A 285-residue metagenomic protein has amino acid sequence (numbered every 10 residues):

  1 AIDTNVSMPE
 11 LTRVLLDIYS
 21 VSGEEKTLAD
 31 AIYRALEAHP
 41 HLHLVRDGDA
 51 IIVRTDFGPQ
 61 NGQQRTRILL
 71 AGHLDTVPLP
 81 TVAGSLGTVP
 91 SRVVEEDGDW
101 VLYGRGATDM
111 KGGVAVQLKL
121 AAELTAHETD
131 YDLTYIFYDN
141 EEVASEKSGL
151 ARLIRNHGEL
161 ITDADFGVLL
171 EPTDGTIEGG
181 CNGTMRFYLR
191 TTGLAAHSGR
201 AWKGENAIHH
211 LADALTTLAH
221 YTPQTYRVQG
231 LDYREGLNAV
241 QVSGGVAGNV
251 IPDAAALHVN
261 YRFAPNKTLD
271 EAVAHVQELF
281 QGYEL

Functional and structural regions predicted by a protein language model:
A1-D3, S20, P172, G179 (+1 more regions): Metal-dependent amide/peptide-bond hydrolase catalytic core, centered on the "pita-bread" metallohydrolase fold
A1-P80, A254-H258, A272-E278: N-terminal helical capping/dimerization or prosegment-like subdomains of hydrolases acting on amide or phosphate bonds
V14, K119-A126, D213-H220: Short glycine/serine- and small hydrophobic-enriched flexible loop segments
K26, V114, E146-A151, A201 (+2 more regions): Conserved strand-to-helix beginnings and helix N-cap segments that scaffold or border functional pockets
D47-D49, G72-L74, D139-N140, F166 (+2 more regions): Fold-independent oxyanion-binding glycine-rich loops and adjacent beta-strand/coil segments at enzyme active sites
R65-T134: Active-site metal-coordination/substrate-binding segment of hydrolases, especially metallo-dependent peptidases
R67-L69, L102, D163-L169, R186-Y188: Short glycine-aspartate micro-motif
M110-G183: Acidic/histidine-rich catalytic neighborhood of metal-dependent amide-processing enzymes
